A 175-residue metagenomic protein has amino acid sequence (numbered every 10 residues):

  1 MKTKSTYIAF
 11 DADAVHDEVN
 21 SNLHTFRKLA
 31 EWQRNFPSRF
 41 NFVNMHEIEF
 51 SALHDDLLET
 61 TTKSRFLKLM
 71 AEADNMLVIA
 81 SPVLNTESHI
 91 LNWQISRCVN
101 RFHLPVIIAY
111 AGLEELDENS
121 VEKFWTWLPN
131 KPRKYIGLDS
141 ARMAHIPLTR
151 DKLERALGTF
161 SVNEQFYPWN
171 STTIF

Functional and structural regions predicted by a protein language model:
M1-E18, E31, T60, D117-F175: C-terminal interaction surface of TIR/SEFIR-family domains
M1-E72, W169-F175: Conserved N-terminal substructure of TIR/SEFIR domains
V15, I48-E49, V83-N85, E115: Short, catalytically relevant binding-site loops at active-site mouths
S21-H24, L91-Q94, V121-F124: Short, glycine/charged-enriched secondary-structure capping and boundary segments
R27-K28, T62, S96-V99, W127-L128: Short, low-complexity, polar/charged sequence segments that are solvent-exposed and flexible
W32-N35, L67-L69, R101-P105, P132-Y135: Glycine-rich loops and low-complexity Gly/Arg-rich segments that provide flexible linkers or classic glycine-based
S38-V43, V106-G112, G137-A141: Short C-terminal domain-edge/linker segments immediately following a structured domain
L69-I95, V99-E114: Conserved beta-strand-loop-alpha-helix hinge of the TIR/SEFIR fold
